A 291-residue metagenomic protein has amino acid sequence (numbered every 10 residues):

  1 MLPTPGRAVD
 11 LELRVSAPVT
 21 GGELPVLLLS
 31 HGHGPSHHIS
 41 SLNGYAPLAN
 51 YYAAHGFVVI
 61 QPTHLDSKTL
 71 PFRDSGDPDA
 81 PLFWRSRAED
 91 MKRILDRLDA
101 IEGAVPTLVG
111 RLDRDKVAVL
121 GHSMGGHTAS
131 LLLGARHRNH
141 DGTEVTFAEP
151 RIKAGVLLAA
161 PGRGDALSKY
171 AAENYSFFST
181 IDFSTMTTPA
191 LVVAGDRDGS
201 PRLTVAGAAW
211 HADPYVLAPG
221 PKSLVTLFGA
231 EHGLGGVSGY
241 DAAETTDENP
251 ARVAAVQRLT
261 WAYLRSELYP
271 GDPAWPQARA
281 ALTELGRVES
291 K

Functional and structural regions predicted by a protein language model:
M1-G22: N-terminal cap/lid segment of alpha/beta-hydrolase-fold proteins
E23-G32: Short beta-strand element of the alpha/beta-hydrolase
H31, G121-H127: Conserved alpha/beta-hydrolase "nucleophile elbow" surrounding the catalytic nucleophile
I39-P62: Short amphipathic alpha-helix adjacent to the substrate-entry channel of hydrolases
D79-R114: Alpha/beta-hydrolase active-site loop
D99, G126-N139: Short glycine-enriched nucleophile-adjacent loop and the immediately C-terminal alpha-helix near the catalytic center
T143-T226: The feature captures the conserved acid-bearing segment of alpha/beta-hydrolase catalytic domains
G220, F228-K291: Alpha/beta-hydrolase-fold serine-hydrolase catalytic core, especially in secreted/extracellular enzymes
